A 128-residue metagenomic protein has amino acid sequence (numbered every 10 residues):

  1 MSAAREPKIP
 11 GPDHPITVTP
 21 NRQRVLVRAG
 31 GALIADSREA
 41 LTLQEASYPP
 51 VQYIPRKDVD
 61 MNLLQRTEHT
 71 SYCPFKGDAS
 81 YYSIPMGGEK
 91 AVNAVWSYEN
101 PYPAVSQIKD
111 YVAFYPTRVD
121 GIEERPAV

Functional and structural regions predicted by a protein language model:
M1-V128: Terminal leader/tail segments of proteins
